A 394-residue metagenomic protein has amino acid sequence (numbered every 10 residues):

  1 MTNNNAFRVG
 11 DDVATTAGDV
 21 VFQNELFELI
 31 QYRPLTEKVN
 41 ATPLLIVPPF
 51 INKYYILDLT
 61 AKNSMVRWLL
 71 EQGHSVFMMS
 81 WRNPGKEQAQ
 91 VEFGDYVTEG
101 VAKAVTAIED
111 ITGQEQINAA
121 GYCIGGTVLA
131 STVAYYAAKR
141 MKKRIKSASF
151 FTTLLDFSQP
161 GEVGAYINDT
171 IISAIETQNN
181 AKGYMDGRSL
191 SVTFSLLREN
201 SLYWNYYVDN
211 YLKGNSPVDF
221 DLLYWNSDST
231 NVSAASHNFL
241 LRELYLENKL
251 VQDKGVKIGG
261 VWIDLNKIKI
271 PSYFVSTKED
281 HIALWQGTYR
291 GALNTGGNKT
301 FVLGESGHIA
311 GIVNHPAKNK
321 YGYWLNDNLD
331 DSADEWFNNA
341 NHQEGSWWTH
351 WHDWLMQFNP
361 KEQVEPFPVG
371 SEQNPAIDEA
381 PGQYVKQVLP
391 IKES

Functional and structural regions predicted by a protein language model:
M1-K86: Short, surface-exposed "cap/lid" segments of acyl-processing enzymes
Q88-T112: Alpha/beta-hydrolase active-site loop
D110, Q114, T132-N238, M356-S394: Alpha/beta-hydrolase-fold enzymes
G121-L129: Gly/Ala-rich beta-loop-alpha elbow adjacent to hydrolase catalytic centers
I268, F274-S276, D280: Short beta-strand/loop motif that positions the catalytic acidic residue of the alpha/beta-hydrolase fold
E279-A283, H308-I309: Acidic catalytic loop of the alpha/beta-hydrolase fold
L284-N294, E305: Short alpha-helix in the alpha/beta-hydrolase fold that links the catalytic acid
T300-S394: Catalytic active-site module of serine/aspartate enzymes centered on a nucleophile-bearing elbow/loop
